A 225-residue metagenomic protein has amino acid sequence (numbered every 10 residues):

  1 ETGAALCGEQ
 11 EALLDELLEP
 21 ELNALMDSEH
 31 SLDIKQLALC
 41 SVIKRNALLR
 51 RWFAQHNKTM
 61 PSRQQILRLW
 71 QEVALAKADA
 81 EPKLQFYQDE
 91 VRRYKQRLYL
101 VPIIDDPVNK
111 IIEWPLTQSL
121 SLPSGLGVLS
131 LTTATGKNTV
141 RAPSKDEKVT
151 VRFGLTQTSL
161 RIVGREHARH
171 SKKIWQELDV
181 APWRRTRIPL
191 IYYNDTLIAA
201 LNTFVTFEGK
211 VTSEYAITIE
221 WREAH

Functional and structural regions predicted by a protein language model:
T2-H225: AMP-forming adenylation/ATP pyrophosphatase catalytic core
